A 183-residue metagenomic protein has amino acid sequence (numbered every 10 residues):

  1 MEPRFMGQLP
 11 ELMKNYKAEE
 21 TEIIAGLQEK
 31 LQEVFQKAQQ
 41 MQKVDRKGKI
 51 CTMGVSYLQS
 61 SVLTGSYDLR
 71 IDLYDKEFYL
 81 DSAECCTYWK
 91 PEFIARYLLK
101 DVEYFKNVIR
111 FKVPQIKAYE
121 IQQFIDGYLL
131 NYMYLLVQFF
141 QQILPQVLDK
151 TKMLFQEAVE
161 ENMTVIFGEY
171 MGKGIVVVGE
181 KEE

Functional and structural regions predicted by a protein language model:
M1-R4, D126-E183: Acidic, proline/glycine-rich low-complexity IDRs
P3-I50: Short N-terminal edge-element motif at the start of the domain
N15, E19-G26, F124, Y128-L136: Conserved aromatic-histidine-acidic binding/catalytic patches
L27, L31, M53-Y57, I71-L73 (+2 more regions): Generic hydrophobic secondary-structure signal
V34-D45, V62, F105, K112 (+4 more regions): Short secondary-structure junctions and interdomain/linker hinges
V34-R46, G65-L80, V108-K112, G127-Y128 (+1 more regions): Short, Lys/Arg-enriched charge-dense amphipathic segments
V44-V102: Aromatic- and glycine-enriched beta-alpha-beta binding-site module
E84-N131: Low-complexity, serine/threonine/proline-enriched polar segments
